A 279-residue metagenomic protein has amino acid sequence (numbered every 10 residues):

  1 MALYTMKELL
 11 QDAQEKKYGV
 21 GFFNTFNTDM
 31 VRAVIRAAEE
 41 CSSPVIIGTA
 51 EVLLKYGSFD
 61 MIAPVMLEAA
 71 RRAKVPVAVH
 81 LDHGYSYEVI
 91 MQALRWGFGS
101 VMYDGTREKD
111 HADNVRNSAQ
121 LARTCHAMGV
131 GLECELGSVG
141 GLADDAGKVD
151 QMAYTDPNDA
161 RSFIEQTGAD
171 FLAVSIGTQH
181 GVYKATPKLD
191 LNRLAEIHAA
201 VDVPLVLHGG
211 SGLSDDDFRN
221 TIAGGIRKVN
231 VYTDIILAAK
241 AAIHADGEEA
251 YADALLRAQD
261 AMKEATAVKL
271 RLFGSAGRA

Functional and structural regions predicted by a protein language model:
Y4-K16, N27-L53, D60-P76, G84-A200 (+5 more regions): Alpha/beta enzyme core
H208-S211: Glycine-rich beta-strand-to-loop/alpha-helix junction loops that act as flexible
I243-A279: Extended, intrinsically disordered, low-complexity segments
